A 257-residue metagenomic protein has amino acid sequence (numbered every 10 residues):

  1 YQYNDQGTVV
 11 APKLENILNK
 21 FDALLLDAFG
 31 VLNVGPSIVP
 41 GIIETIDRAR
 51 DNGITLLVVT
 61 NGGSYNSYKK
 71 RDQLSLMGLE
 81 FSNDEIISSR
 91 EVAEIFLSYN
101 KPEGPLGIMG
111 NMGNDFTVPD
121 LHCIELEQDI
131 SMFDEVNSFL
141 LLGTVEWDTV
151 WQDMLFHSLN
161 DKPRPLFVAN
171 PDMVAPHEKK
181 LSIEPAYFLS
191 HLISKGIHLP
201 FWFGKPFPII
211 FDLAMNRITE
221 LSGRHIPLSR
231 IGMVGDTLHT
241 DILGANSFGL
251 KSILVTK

Functional and structural regions predicted by a protein language model:
Y1-K257: HAD-like aspartate-dependent phosphatase fold
